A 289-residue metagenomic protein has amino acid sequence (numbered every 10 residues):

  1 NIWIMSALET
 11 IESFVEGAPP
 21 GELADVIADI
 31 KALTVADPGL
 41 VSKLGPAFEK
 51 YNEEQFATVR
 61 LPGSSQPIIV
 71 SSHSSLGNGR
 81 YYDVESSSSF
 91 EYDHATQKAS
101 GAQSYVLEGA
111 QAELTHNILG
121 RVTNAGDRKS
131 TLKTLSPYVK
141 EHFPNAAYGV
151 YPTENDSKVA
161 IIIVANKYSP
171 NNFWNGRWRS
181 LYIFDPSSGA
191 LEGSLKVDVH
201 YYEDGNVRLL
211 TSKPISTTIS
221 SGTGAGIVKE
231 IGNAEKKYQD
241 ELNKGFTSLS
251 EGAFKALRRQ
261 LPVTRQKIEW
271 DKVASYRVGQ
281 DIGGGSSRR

Functional and structural regions predicted by a protein language model:
N1-I4: Short, Lys/Arg-enriched N-terminal segments with co-localized hydrophobic residues within the first ~10-30 amino acids
S6-E49: Charged, amphipathic alpha-helical stretches
A7, V197-V199, A274: Short, isolated positions within intrinsically disordered regulatory regions of eukaryotic proteins
S13-P20, K43-K50, A57-S72, Y82 (+3 more regions): C-terminal/domain-edge helix-coil "capping" segments
I27-A28, T34, S130, E203 (+3 more regions): General structural signal for secondary-structure boundaries
K43-A146: Long amphipathic alpha-helical scaffold segments
S89-F90, K129, K133, P137 (+4 more regions): Surface-exposed short loop/turn segments
V106, A110, V122, N175-S188 (+1 more regions): Glycine- and small hydrophobic-rich membrane-insertion segments that are intrinsically disordered in solution
